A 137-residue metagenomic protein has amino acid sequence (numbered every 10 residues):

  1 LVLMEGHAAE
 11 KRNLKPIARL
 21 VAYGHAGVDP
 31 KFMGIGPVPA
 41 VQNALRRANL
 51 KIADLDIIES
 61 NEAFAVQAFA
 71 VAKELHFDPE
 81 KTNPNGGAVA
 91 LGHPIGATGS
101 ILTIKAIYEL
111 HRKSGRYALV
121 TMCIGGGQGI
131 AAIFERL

Functional and structural regions predicted by a protein language model:
L1-I17: Channel- or pocket-lining gating/hinge segments that regulate access to a cavity or pore
L1-V2, G99-L137: Conserved beta-strand-centric core segments of catalytic alpha/beta enzyme folds
V2, L20, V28, V41 (+4 more regions): Conserved small-residue
A9-N13, Q42-D56, L75-H76: Phosphate/pyrophosphate-binding loops at sites that engage ATP/ADP/AMP, CoA/4′-phosphopantetheine, polyphosphate
L14-H25, A53-E62, K81-G87, R116-C123: Beta-strand segments within the central parallel beta-sheet cores of soluble alpha/beta enzyme folds
V21-R47, S60, L91-I101, K105: Active-site pocket-shaping loop/turn-to-helix segments
P30-P37, E62-E80, P94-G99, I130-L137: Short glycine/threonine-rich loop-to-helix capping motif typified by GTGT followed within a few residues by an Asp-Pro
E74-I101, A106, L110-R116: Conserved catalytic cysteine-centered active-site region of acyl-thioester-dependent Claisen-condensing enzymes
